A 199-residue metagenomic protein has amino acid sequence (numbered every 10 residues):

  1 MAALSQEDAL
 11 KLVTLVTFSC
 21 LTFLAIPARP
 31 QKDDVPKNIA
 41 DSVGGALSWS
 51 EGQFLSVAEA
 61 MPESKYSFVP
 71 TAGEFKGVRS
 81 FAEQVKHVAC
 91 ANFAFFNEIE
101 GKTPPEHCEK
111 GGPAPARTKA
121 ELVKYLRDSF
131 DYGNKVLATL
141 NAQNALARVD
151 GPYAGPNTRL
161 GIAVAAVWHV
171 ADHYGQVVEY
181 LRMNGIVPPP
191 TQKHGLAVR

Functional and structural regions predicted by a protein language model:
A2-T14: Positively charged n-region of N-terminal signal peptides that target proteins for export
V13-L24: Bacterial N-terminal signal peptides
I26-P30: Sec/Tat signal peptide C-region and signal peptidase I cleavage site
K32-I39, G101-P115: Acidic/histidine-rich, surface-exposed loop or edge segments in extracytoplasmic proteins
G44, S48-L55, S67-K110, D150-R199: Short, contiguous alpha-helical
Q53, V57-A58, F96, Y132 (+1 more regions): Well-ordered alpha-helical scaffold segments within catalytic/enzyme domains
E59-F68, L137-L146, M183-P189: Surface-exposed helix-capping loop/turn segments at secondary-structure junctions
A114-D150, T158-D172: Acidic/histidine-rich alpha-helical segments that form the ligand environment of transition-metal centers
